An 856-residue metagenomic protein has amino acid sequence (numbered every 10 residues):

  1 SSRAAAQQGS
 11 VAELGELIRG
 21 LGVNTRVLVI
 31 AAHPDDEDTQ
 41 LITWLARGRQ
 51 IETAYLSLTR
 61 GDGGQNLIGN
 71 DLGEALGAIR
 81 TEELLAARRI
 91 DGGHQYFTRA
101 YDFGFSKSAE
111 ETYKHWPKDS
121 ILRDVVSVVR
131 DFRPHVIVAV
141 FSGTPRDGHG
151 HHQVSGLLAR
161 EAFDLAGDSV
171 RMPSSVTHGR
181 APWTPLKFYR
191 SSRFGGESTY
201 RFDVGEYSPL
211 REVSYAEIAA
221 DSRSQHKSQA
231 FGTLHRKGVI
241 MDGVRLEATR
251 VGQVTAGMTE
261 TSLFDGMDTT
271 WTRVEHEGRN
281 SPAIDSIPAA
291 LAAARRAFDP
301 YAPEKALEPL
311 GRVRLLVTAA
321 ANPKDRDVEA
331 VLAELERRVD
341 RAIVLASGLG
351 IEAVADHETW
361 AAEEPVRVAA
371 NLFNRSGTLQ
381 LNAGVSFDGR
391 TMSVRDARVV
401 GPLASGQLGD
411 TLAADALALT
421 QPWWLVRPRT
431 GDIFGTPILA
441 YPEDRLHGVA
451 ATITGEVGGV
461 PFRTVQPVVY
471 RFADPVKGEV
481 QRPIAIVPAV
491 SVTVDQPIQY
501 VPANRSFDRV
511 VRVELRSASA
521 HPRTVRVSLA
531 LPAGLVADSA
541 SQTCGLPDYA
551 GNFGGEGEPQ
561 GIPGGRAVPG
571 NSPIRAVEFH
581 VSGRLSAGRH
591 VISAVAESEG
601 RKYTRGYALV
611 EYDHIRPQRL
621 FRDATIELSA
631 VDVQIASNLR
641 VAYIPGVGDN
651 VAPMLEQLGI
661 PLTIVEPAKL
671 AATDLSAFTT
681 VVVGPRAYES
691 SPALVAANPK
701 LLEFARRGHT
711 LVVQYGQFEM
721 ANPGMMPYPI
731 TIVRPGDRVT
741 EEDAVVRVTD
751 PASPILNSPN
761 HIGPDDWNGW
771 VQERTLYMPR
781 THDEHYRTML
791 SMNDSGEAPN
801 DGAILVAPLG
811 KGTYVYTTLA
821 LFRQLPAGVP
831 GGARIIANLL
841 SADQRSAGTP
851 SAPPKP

Functional and structural regions predicted by a protein language model:
A5-M172, F194: Active-site beta-strand->loop->alpha-helix modules in alpha/beta enzyme cores, enriched in Gly/His/Asp(Glu)
A6, E13, L165-G350: The feature marks non-catalytic terminal segments
L28-I30, T53-S57, H94-R99, V136-A139 (+6 more regions): Structural recognition of the beta-strand scaffold that forms the well-ordered cores of secreted hydrolase catalytic
D38-T39, G64-N66, F105-K107, R146-G150 (+6 more regions): Extracytoplasmic/secreted cell-surface and envelope-processing proteins
R326-L332, Q481-H521, V525-A530, I615-D632 (+2 more regions): Extracellular ligand-binding/catalytic regions of CAZymes and related secreted enzymes and adhesion modules
D356-V368, L372-A630, S637: Long beta-sheet-rich domains in secretory-pathway and surface-associated proteins
K602-G684, Y715-E719, V739, R823 (+1 more regions): Aromatic-Pro/Gly-enriched surface loop or interdomain linker that acts as a lid/target-recognition segment
R686-N768, G831: A glycine-rich, often tryptophan-bearing local segment used as a flexible ligand/cofactor-contacting loop or short
